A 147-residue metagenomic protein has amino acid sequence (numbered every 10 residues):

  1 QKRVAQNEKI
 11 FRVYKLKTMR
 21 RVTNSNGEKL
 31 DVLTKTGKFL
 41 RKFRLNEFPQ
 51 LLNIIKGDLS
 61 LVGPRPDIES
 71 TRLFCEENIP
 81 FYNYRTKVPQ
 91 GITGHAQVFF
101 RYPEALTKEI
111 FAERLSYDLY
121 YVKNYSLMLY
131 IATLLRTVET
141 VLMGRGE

Functional and structural regions predicted by a protein language model:
Q1-E147: Conserved small/aromatic sequence motifs within transmembrane helices
